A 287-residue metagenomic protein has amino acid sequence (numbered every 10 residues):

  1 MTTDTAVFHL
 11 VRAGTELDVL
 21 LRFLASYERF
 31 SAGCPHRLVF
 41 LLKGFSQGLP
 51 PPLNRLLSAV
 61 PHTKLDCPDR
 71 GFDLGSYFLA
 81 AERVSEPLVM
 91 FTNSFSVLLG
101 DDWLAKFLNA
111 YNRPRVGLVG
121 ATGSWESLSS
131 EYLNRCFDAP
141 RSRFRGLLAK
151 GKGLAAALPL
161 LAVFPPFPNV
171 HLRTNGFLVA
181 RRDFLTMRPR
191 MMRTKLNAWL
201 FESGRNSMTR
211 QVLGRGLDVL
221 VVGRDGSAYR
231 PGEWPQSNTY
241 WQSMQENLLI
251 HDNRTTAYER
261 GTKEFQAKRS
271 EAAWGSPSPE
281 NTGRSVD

Functional and structural regions predicted by a protein language model:
T3-A6, F30-F40, P61-T63: Short loop->beta transition adjacent to catalytic acidic/histidine clusters or analogous donor-positioning motifs
T5-E16: A conserved hydrophobic helix/loop-capping motif in glycosyltransferases and polysaccharide synthases
T15-S31: Short, well-formed alpha-helical segments that are part of the catalytic scaffolds of diverse glycosyltransferases
L41-F45: Acidic ATP/Mg2+-coordinating residue in the GHKL
S46-V84: Active-site-proximal specificity loops/subdomain of glycosyltransferases
P87-V97: Short beta-strand-to-loop acidic/aromatic patch adjacent to the donor-nucleotide binding site
V97-L196, F201-N206: Conserved catalytic core of nucleotide-sugar-dependent glycosyltransferases
R193-D287: C-terminal catalytic/acceptor-binding lobe
